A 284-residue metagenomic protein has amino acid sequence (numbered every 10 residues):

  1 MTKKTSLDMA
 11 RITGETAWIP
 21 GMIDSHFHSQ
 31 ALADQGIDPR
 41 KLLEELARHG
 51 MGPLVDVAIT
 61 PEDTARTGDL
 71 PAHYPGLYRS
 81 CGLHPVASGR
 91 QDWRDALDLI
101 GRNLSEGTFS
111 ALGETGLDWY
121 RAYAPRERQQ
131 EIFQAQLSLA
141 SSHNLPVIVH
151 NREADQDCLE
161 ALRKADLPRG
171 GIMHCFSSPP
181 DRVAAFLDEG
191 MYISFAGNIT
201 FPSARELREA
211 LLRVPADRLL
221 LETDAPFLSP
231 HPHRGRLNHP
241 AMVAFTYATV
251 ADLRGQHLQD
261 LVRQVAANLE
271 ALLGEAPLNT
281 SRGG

Functional and structural regions predicted by a protein language model:
M1-G284: Mid-domain alpha/beta scaffold segments of enzyme catalytic cores
